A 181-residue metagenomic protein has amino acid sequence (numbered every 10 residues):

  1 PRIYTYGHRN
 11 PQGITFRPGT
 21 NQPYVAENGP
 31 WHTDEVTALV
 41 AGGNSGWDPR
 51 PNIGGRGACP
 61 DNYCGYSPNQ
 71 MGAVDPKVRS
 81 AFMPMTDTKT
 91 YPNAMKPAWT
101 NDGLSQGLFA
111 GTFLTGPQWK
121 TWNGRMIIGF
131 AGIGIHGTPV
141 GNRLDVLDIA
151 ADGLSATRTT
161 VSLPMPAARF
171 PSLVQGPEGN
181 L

Functional and structural regions predicted by a protein language model:
P1-T160, A168, E178: Beta-propeller domain segments
L163: Short, flexible active-site loop motifs that bind/organize anionic cofactors or intermediates
V174-L181: Blade-level signature of beta-propeller repeat domains, shared across WD40, Kelch, NHL, RCC1 and BNR/Asp-box propellers
